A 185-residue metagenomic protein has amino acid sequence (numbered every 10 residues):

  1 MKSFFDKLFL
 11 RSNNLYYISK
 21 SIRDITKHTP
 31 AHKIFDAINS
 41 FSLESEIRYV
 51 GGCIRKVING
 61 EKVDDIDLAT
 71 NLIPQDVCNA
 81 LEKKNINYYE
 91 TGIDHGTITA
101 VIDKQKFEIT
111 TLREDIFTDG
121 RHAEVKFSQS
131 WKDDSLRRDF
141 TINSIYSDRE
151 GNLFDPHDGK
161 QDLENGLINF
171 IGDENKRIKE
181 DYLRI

Functional and structural regions predicted by a protein language model:
M1-I185: Catalytic cores of the polymerase beta-like nucleotidyltransferase superfamily and closely associated nucleotide
